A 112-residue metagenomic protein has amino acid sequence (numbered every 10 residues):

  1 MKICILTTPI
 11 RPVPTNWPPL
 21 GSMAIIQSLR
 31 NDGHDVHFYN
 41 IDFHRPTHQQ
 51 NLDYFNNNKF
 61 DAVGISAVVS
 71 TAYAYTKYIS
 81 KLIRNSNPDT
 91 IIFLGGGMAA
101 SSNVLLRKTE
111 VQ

Functional and structural regions predicted by a protein language model:
K2, I25-Q112: Glycine-rich beta-alpha loop elements in corrinoid/cobalamin-binding modules across cobalamin-dependent enzymes
K2-V13, V63: Nucleotide-activated donor-dependent transferases that construct or modify glycoconjugates
I10-L20, V68-Y73: A short, glycine/small-residue-rich beta-strand->loop->alpha-helix junction that serves as a flexible
